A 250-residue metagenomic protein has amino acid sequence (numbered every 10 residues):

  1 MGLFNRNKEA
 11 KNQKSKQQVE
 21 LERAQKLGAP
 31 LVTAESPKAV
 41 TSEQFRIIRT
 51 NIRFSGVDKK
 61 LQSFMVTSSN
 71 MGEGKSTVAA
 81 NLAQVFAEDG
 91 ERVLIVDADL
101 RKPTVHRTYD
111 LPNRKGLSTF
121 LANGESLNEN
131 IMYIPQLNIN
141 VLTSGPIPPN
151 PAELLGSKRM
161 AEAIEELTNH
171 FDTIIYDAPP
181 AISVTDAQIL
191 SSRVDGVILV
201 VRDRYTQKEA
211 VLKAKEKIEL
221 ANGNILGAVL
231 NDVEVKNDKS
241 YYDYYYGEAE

Functional and structural regions predicted by a protein language model:
M1-E250: P-loop NTP-binding module
